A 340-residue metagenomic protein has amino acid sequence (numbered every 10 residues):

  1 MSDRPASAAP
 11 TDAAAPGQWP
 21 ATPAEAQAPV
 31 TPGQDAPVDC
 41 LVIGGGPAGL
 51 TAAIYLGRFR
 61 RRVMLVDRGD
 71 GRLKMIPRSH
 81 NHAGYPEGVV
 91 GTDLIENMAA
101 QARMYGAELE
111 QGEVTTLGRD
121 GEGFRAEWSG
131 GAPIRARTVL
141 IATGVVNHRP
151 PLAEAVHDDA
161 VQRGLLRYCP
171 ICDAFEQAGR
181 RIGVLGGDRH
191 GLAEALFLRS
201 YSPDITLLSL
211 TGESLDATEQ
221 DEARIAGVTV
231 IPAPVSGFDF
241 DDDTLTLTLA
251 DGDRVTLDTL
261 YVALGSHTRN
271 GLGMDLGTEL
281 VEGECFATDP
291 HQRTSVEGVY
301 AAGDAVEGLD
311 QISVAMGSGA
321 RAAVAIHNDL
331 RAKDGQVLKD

Functional and structural regions predicted by a protein language model:
S2-Q27, A102-E122, A126-W128, I134-A136 (+2 more regions): A Rossmann-like FAD-binding core segment of flavoenzymes
D3, V38-D93, R181, G186-E213: Beta1-alpha1 glycine-rich phosphate/pyrophosphate-binding loop at the start of Rossmann-like nucleotide-binding domains
P23-E25, H148-R189, A195: Glycine-rich dinucleotide-binding loop and its adjacent helix/turn
P37-D39, Q111-G112, A178-R180, V296: Phosphate-coordination loops involved in phosphoryl transfer and adenosine-cofactor binding
A53, L192-E194, A302-D340: A conserved FAD-binding loop/helix module that cradles the flavin
R68-D70, P77-M104, E222-G237: N-terminal glycine-rich dinucleotide-binding loop that anchors FAD/FMN and/or NAD(P) in oxidoreductases
H157-E176, S266-Q311, R321, N328: FAD-site-proximal beta/loop scaffold in flavoenzymes
